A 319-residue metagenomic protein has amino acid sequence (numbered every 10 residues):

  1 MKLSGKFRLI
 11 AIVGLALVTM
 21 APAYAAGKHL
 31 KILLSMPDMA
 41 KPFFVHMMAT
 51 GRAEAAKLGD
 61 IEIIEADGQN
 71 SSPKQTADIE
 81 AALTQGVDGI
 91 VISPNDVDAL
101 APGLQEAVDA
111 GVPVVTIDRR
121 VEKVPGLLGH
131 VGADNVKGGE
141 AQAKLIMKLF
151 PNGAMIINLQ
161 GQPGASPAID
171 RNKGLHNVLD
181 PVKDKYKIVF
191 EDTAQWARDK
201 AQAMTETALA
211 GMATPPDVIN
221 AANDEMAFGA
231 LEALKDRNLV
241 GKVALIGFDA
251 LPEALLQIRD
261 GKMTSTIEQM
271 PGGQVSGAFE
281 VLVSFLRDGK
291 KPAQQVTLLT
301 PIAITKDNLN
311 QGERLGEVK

Functional and structural regions predicted by a protein language model:
M1-A11: Bacterial N-terminal signal peptides that target proteins for export
M20-A25: Sec/Tat signal peptide C-region and signal peptidase I cleavage site
K28, L159, P163-P167, V178-P181 (+1 more regions): Hinge/cleft segment of the Venus flytrap/periplasmic-binding protein
K31-L58, I63-A81, Q85-V87, S93-V97 (+3 more regions): Extracytoplasmic "Venus flytrap"
F43-K57, G138-Q142, S166-Y186, K200-M204 (+2 more regions): Short, solvent-exposed amphipathic alpha-helices that sit in or adjacent to ligand/effector-binding or catalytic
Q75, V131-I156, D170, R198-Q202 (+2 more regions): Hydrophobic alpha-helical segments within soluble ligand-binding/sensing domains
I92-V108, L175, F190, A194-L256: Hydrophobic alpha-helical
V97-K137, L145-K148, M155, D249-R259 (+3 more regions): Flexible loop/hinge segments that line or gate small-molecule binding clefts
